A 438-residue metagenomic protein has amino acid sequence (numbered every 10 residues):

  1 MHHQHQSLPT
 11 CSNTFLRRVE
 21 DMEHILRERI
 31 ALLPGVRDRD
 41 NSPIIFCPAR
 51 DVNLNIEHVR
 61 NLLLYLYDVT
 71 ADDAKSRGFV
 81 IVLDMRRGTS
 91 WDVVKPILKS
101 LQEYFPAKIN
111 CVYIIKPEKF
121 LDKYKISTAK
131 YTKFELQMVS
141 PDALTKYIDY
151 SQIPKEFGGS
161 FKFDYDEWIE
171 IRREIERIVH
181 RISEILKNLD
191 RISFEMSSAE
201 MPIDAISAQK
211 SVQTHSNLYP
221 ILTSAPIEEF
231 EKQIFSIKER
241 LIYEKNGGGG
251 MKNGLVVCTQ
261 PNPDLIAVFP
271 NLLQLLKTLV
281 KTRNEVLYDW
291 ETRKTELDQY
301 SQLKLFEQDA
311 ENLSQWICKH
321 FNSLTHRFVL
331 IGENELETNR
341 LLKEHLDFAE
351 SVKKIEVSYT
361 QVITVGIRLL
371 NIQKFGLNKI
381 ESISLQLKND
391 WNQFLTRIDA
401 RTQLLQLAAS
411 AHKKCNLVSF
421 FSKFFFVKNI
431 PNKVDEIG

Functional and structural regions predicted by a protein language model:
M1-A107, I115-M201, A205-A208, Q213-S224 (+3 more regions): SEC14/CRAL-TRIO lipid-binding/transfer domains and related phosphoinositide-recognition modules that form deep
H3, Y131-G438: Extended alpha-helical coiled-coil rod segments
